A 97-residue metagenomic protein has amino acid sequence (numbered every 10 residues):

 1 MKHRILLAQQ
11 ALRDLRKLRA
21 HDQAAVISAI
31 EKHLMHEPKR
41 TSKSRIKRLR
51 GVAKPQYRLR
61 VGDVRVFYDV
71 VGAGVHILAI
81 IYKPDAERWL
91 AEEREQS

Functional and structural regions predicted by a protein language model:
M1-K2, K39: Short helix-capping/hinge SLiMs at alpha-helix to coil transitions
K2, Q9, R13-K17, V61-R65 (+1 more regions): Enriched for short, Lys/Arg-rich terminal
L6, G51-K54, E95: Short capping/connector residues at structural and topological boundaries
L7-S44: N-terminal first-folded block
D22-Q23, H33, A53-Q56, V64-F67 (+1 more regions): Functionally constrained cores in energy, signaling, and assembly domains
K32-R58, R88: A short, surface-exposed loop/turn module that caps and links secondary-structure elements
